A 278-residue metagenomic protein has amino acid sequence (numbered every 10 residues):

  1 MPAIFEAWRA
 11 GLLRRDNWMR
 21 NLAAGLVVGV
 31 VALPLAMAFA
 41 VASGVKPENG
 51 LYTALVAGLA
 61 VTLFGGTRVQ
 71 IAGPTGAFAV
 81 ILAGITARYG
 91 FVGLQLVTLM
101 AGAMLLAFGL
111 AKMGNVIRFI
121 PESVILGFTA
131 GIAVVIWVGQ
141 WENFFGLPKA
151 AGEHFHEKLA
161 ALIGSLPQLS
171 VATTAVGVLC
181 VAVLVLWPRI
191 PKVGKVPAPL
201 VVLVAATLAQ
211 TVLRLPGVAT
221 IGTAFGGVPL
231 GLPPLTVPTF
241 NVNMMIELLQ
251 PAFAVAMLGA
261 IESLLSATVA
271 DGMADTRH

Functional and structural regions predicted by a protein language model:
M1-H278: Transmembrane helical cores of multi-pass ion-transport proteins
